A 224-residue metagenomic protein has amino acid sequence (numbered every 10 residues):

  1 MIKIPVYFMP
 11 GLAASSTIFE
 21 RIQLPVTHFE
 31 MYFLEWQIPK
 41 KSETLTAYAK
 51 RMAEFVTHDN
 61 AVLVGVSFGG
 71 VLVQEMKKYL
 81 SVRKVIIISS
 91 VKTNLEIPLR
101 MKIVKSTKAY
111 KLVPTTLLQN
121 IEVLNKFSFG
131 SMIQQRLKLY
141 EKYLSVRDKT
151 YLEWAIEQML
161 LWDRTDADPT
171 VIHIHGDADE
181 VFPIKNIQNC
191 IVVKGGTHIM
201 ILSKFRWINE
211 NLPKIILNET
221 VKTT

Functional and structural regions predicted by a protein language model:
I2-D59, K105-L118: Active-site catalytic motif of lipid deacylating hydrolases and related acyltransferases
L34-W36, I191-G196, L202-S203: Short glycine-rich catalytic loops that host catalytic nucleophiles or stabilize transition states across multiple
S42-E43, G196-N211: Catalytic histidine-centered segment of alpha/beta-hydrolase-like enzymes
V64-V73: Gly/Ala-rich beta-loop-alpha elbow adjacent to hydrolase catalytic centers
S81-T115: Flexible "cap/lid" loop of the alpha/beta hydrolase fold
L117-D163: Conserved alpha/beta-hydrolase catalytic His-Asp/Glu region
H173-H175, D179: Short beta-strand/loop motif that positions the catalytic acidic residue of the alpha/beta-hydrolase fold
